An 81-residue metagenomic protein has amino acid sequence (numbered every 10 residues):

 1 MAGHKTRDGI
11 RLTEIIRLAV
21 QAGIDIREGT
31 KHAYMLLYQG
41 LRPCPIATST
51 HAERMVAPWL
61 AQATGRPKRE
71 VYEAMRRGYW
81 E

Functional and structural regions predicted by a protein language model:
M1-E28, H32, L37-E81: Basic nucleic-acid-binding interfaces
